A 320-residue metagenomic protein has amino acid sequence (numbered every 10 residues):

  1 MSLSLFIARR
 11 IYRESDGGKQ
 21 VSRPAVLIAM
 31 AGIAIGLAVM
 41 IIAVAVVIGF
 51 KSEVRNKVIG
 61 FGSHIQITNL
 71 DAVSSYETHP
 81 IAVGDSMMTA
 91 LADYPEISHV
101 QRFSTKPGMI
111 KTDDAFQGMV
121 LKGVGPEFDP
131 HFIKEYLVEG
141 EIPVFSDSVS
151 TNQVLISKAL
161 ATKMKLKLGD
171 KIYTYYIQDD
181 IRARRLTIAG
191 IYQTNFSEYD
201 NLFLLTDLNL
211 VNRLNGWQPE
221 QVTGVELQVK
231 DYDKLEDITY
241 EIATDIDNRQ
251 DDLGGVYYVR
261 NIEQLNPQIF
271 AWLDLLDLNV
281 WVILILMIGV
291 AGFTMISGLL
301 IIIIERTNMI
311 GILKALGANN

Functional and structural regions predicted by a protein language model:
M1-L37: N-terminal Sec/SRP start-transfer signal
D16-L27, L235-E241, D245-F293, I302-I304: Peri-transmembrane interface segments
I41-G49, D277-L316: A hydrophobic alpha-helix feature that marks transmembrane segments and, especially, their cytosolic C-terminal ends
K51-D85: Membrane-interface junction motifs in transport/secretion proteins
V58, A90-P95, I242, I246: Hydrophobic C-terminal alpha-helix "anchor/cap" residues
I65, A161, E220-A243: A short beta-strand structural signal in non-transmembrane regions
D71-E77, Q193-N195, L227-E236, E263-N266: Structural beta->alpha junctions
I81, D85-E220: A structural signal for hydrophobic secondary-structure junctions, strongest on transmembrane helix-loop-helix units
